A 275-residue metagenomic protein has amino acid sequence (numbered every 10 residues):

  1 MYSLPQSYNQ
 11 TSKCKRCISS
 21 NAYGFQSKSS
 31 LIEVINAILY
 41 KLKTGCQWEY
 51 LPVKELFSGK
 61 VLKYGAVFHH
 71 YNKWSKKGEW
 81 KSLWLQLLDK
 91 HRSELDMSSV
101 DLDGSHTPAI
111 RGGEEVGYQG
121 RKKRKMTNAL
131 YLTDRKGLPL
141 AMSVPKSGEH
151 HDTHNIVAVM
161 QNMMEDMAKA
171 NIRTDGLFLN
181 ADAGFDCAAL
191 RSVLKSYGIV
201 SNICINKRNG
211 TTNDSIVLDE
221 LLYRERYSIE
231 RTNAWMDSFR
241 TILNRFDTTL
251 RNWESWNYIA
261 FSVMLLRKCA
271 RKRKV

Functional and structural regions predicted by a protein language model:
M1-V275: Short alpha-helical elements
